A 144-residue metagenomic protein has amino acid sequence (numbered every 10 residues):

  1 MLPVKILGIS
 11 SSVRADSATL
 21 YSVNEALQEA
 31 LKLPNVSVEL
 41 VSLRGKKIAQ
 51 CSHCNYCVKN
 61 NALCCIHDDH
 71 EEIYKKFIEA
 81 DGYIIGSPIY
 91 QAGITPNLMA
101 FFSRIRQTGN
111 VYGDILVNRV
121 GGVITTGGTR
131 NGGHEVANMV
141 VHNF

Functional and structural regions predicted by a protein language model:
M1-V111: N-terminal beta1-alpha1-beta2 submodule of the flavodoxin-like/Rossmannoid cofactor-binding fold
P96, V111-F144: Short, glycine-/small-residue-rich phosphate/pyrophosphate-handling segment
